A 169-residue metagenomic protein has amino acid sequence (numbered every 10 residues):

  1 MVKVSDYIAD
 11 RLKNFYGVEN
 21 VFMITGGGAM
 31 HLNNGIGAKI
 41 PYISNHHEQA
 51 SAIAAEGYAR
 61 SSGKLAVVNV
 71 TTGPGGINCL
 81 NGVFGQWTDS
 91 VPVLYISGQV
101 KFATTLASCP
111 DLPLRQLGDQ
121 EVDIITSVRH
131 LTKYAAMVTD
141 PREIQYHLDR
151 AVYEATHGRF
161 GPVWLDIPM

Functional and structural regions predicted by a protein language model:
M1-M169: N-terminal alpha/beta PP-like core and its mobile active-site loop of ThDP/TPP-dependent enzymes
